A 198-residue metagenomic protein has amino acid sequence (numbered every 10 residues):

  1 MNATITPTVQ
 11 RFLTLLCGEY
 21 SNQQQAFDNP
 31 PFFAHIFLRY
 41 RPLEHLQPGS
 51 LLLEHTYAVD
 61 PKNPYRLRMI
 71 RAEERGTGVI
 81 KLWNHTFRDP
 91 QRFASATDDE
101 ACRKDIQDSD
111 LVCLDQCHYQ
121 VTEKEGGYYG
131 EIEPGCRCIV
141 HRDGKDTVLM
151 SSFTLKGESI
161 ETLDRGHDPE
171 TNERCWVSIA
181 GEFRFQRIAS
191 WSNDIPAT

Functional and structural regions predicted by a protein language model:
N2-I5, V9-R11, G18-L46: Short, solvent-exposed loop/hinge segments that bridge or flank secondary-structure elements
I5-E19, Q23-Q25, V59-T198: Calycin-type beta-barrel ligand-binding domains and close structural analogs
L38-K62: N-terminal glycine/threonine-rich, aromatic-flanked beta-hairpin/loop signature
